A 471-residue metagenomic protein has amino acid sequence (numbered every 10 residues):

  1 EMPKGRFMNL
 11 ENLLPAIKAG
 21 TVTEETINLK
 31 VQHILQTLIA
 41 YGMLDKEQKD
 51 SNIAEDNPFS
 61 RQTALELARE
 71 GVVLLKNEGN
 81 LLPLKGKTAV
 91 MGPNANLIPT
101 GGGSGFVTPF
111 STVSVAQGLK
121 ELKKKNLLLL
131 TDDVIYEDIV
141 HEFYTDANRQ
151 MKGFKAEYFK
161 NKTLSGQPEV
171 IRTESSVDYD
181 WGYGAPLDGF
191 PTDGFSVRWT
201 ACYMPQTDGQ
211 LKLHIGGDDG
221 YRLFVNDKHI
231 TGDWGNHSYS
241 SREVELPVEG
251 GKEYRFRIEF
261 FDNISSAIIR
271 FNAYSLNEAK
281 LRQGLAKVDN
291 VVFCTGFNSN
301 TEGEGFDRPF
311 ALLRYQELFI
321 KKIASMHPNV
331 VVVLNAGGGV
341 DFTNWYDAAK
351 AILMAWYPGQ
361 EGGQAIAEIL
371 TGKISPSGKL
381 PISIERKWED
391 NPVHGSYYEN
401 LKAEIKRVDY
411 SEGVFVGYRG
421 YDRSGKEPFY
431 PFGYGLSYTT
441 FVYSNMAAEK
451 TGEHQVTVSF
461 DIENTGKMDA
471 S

Functional and structural regions predicted by a protein language model:
E1-M8: Short acidic/histidine-rich active-site segments
M2, T23-E24, D45, S377: Residue-level detector of short coil/turn "hinge" positions at structural boundaries
G5, T26-I27, Q48, L130-T131 (+1 more regions): Residue-level detector of family-conserved "landmark" positions at structurally sensitive sites
M8-T21, Q36, Q62-S471: C-terminal non-catalytic regions of proteins with extracellular/luminal or membrane-system context
L13, Q48-E55: Short linear capping/connector segments at secondary-structure termini
E24-L44: Mid-to-C-terminal alpha-helical segments outside catalytic/metal-binding sites
L29-K30, D45-S51, P83-L84, S383: Short coil/turn segments at secondary-structure boundaries
D56, S60: Metal- or metallocofactor-binding catalytic centers and their adjacent structured scaffolds across diverse enzyme
